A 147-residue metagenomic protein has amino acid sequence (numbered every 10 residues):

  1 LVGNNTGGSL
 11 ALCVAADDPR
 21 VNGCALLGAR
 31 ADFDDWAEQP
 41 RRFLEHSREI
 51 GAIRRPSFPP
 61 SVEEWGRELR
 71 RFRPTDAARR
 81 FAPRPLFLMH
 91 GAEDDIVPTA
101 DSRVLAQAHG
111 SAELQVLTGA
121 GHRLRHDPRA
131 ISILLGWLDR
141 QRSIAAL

Functional and structural regions predicted by a protein language model:
L1-G3, L27, M89: Short beta-strand immediately N-terminal to the catalytic nucleophile in serine-hydrolase-like folds
G3-C13: Glycine-rich nucleophile elbow surrounding the catalytic serine of serine-hydrolase chemistry
C13-E64: Hydrolase active-site cap/lid region
S61-A78: Active-site nucleophile elbow and catalytic-triad environment of alpha/beta-hydrolase enzymes
F81-A82, L88-H90, D94: Short beta-strand/loop motif that positions the catalytic acidic residue of the alpha/beta-hydrolase fold
A92-D94, T118-G121: Acidic beta-to-alpha connecting loop that harbors the catalytic carboxylate
D95-D101: Conserved alpha/beta-hydrolase "acid-adjacent" motif
A120-I131: Catalytic histidine-centered segment of alpha/beta-hydrolase-like enzymes
